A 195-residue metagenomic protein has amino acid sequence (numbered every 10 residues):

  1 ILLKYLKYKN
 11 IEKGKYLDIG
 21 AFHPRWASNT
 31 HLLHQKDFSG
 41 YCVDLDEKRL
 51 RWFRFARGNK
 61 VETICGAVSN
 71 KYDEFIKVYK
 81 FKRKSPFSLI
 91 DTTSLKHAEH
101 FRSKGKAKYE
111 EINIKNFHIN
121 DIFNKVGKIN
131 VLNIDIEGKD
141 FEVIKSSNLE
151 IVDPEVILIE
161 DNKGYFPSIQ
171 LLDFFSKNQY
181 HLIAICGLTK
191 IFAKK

Functional and structural regions predicted by a protein language model:
I1-K195: Phosphate/nucleotide-binding beta-alpha loop and adjacent structural elements of enzyme active sites
